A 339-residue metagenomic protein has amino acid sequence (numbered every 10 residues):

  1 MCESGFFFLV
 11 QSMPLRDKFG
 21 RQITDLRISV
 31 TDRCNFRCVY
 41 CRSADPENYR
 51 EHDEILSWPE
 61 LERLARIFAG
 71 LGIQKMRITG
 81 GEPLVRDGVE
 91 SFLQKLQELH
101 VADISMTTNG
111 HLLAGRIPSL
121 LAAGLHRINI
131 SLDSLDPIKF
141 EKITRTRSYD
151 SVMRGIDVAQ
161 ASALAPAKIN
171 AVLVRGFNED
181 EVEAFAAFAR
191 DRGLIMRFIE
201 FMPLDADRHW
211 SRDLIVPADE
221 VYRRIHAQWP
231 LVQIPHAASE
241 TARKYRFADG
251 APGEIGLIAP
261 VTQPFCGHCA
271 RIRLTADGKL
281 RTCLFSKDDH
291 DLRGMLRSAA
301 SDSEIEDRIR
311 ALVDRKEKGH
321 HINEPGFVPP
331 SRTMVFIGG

Functional and structural regions predicted by a protein language model:
L9, I138-E141, T146-M153, D157-E254 (+2 more regions): Radical SAM enzyme [4Fe-4S]-AdoMet core and its adjacent flexible, acidic and glycine-rich loops/tails across
L9-R27, R37-V39, G70, A242-E254 (+2 more regions): N-terminal [4Fe-4S]-dependent radical SAM core
F19-P59: Canonical Radical SAM [4Fe-4S] cluster-binding loop centered on the CxxxCxxC motif and its immediate flanking residues
F36, P137-I138, P264, H290: Glycine-centered loop/turn positions within well-structured domains that cap or flank conserved ligand/cofactor-binding
I55-I78, E82-I199: Radical SAM/AdoMet-radical enzyme domain recognition
P264-G339: Flexible mid-to-C-terminal extensions adjoining Fe-S/redox cofactors in radical SAM and related proteins
